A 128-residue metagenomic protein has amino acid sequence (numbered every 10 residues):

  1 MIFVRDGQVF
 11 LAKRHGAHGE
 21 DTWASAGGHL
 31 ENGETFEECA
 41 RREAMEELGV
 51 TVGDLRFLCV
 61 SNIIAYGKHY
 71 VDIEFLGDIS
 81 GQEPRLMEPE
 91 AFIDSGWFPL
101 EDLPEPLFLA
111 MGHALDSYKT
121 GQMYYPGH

Functional and structural regions predicted by a protein language model:
M1-A24, V52-R56: N-terminal strand-loop-strand
V4-V9, A17-G19, E31-N32, L76-E83: Short, charged/polar surface micro-motifs in flexible loops or helix N-caps
L11, E74-L76, W97: Conserved hydrophobic/aromatic beta-strand scaffold that supports enzyme active sites
H18-E20, P89-H128: Nudix hydrolase/Nudix homology domain
T22, A65-V71, P89-F92: A generic structural micro-feature
S25-F57, F75: The catalytic Nudix box helix
S61-P84, M111-K119: Active-site-adjacent beta-strand/loop module that shapes the phosphate/pyrophosphate-binding cleft
